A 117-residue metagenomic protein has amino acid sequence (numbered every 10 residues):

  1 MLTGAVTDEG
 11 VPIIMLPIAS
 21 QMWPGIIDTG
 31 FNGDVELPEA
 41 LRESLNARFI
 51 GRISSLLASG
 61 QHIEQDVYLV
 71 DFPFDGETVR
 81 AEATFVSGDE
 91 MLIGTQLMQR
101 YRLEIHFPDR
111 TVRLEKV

Functional and structural regions predicted by a protein language model:
M1-V117: Pepsin/retropepsin-fold aspartyl endopeptidases
